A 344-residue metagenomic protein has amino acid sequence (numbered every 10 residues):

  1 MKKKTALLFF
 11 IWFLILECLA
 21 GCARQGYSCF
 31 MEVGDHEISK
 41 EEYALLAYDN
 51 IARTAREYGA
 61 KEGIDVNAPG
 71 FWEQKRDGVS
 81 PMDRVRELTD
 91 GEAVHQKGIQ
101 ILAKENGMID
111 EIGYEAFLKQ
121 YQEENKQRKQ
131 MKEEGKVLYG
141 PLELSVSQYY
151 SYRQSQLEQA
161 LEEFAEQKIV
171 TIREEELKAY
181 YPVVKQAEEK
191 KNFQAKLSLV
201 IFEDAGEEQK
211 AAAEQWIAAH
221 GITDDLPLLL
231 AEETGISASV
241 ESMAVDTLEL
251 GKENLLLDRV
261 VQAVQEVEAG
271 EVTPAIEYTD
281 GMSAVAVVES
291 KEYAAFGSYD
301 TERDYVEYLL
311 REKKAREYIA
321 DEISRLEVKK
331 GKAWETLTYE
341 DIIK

Functional and structural regions predicted by a protein language model:
M1-L8: Positively charged n-region of N-terminal signal peptides that target proteins for export
C18-G21: C-terminal motif of bacterial Sec signal peptides marking the signal peptidase cleavage site
A23-S145: N-terminal targeting/tethering segments
Y27-K61, K97-A103, R153-L161, L177-Y181 (+7 more regions): FKBP-type peptidyl-prolyl cis-trans isomerase
S28, V33, A44, R76 (+4 more regions): A C-terminal, polar beta->alpha supersecondary segment
Y48-R56, D90-I109, K119-E134, R153-E166 (+9 more regions): Sec-exported extracytoplasmic/periplasmic mature domains
S80-R84, L88-K97, E111-I112, L144-S155 (+8 more regions): Soluble non-cytosolic domains of exported or imported proteins
Y139-G140, E162-K196: Acidic/polar surface patches and capping/hinge elements
